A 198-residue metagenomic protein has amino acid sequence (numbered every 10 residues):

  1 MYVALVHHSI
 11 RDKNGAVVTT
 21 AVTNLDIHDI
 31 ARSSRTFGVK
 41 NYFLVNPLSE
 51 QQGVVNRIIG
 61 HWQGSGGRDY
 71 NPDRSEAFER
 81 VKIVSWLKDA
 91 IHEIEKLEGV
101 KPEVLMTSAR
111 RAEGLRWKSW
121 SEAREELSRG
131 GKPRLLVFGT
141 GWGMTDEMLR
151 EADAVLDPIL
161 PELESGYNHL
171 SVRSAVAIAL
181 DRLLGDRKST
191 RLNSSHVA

Functional and structural regions predicted by a protein language model:
M1-A109, A177-L180, L184-G185: RNA substrate-binding interface of SAM-dependent RNA methyltransferases
V18, R57-I59, K118-E122, R150-D153 (+1 more regions): Short, glycine/charged-enriched secondary-structure capping and boundary segments
L48, R110, P161, H196: Flexible, active-site-proximal loop/turn residues at the rims of small-molecule/cofactor binding pockets and catalytic
L87-H92, A112-G114, E162-G166: A short acidic, often aromatic-flanked loop/helix-cap motif at beta-alpha or helix-coil junctions that lines enzyme
M106-M148, A154, P158: Long, charge-patterned amphipathic alpha-helical coiled-coil/hairpin "stalk" segments used as oligomerization
W142-R191: Structured adenosyl-cofactor binding patch, chiefly the S-adenosyl-L-methionine
L192-A198: Single conserved hydrophobic/aromatic residue that forms the stacking wall/gate of nucleotide- or nucleobase-binding
